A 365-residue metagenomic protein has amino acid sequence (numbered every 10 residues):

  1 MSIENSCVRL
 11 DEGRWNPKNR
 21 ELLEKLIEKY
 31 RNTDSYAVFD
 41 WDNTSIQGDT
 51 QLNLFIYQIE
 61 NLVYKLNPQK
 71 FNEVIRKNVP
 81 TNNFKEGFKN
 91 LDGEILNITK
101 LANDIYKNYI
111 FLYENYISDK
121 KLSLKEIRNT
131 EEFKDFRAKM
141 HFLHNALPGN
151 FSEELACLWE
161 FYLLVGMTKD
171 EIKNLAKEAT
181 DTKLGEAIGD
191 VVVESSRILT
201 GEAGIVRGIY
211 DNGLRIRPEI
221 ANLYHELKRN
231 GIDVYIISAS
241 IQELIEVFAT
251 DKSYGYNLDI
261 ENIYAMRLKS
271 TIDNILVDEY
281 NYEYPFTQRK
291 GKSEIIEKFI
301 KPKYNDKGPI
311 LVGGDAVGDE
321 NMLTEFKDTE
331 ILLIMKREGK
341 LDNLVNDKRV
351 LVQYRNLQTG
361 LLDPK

Functional and structural regions predicted by a protein language model:
M1-W41, Q47-K100, I105, Y113 (+3 more regions): Non-catalytic pre-domain segments flanking phosphatase-related domains
S2-Y36, E131, N150-F151, M167-K365: C-terminal cap/substrate-recognition subdomain and adjoining C-terminal extension of metal-dependent phosphatase-like
F39, F55, F71, F84 (+11 more regions): Phenylalanine-focused residue identity feature
S45, T50-Y57, K107-L214: Phosphate-/polyanion-interacting regions in eukaryotic proteins
